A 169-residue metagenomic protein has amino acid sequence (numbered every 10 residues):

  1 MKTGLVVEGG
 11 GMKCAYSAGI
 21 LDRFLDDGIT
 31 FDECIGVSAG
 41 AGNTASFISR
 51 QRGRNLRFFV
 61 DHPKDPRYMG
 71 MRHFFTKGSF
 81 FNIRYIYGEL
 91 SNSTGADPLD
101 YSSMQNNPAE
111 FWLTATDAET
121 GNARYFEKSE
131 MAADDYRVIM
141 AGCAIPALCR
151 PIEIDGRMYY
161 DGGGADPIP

Functional and structural regions predicted by a protein language model:
M1-V37, A45-P169: Patatin-like phospholipase
